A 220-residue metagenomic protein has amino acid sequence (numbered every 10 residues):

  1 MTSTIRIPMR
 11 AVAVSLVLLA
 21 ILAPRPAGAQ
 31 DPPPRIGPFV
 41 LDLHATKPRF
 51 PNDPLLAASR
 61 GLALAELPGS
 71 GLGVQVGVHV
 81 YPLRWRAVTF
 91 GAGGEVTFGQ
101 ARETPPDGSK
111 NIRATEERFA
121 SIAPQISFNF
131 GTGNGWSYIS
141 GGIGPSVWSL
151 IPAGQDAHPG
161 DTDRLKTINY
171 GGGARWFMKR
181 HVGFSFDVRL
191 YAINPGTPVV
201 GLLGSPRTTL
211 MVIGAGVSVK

Functional and structural regions predicted by a protein language model:
M1-I36: Cleavable N-terminal export/targeting peptides
A27-P82, L210-K220: Short glycine/proline- and aromatic-enriched beta-strand/turn motifs that initiate or cap beta-hairpins
D31-R35, P54, Y170, W176-K220: Predominantly the C-terminal beta-signal and adjacent terminal strand-loop region of outer-membrane beta-barrel
P33-R35, A63-S70, N111-R118, A157-K166 (+1 more regions): Replace "Gram-negative outer membrane beta-barrel proteins" with "bacterial and organellar outer membrane beta-barrel
K47-R49, L72-G154, T208-K220: Gram-negative (and chloroplast) outer-membrane scaffold detector with strong preference for beta-barrel transmembrane
N52-R60, R102-N111, S149-H158, G196-L203: Outer-membrane beta-barrel translocator domains and adjoining extracellular loop/strand segments of Gram-negative
P124, G141-P145, D163-A174, V188-L190: Hydrophobic alpha-helical segments of small multi-pass membrane proteins
